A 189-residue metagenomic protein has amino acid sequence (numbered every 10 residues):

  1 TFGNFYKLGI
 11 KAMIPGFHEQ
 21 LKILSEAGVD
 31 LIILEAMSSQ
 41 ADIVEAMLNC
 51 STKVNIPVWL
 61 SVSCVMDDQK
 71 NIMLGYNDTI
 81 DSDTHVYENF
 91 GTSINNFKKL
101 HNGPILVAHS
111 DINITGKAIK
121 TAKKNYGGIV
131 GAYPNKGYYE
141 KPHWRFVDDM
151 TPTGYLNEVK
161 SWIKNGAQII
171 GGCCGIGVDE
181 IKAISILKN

Functional and structural regions predicted by a protein language model:
T1-N189: Domain-level signal for soluble alpha/beta catalytic cores
